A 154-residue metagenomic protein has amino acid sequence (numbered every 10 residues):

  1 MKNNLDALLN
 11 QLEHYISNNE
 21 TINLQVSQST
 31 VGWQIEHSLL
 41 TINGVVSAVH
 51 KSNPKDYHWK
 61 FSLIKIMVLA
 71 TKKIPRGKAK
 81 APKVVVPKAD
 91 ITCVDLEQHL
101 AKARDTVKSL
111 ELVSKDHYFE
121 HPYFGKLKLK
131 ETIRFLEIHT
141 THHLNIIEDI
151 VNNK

Functional and structural regions predicted by a protein language model:
M1: An N-terminal RHG(E/S)-centered segment typical of histidine phosphatases
N4-V31: Charge-rich, low-complexity N-terminal segments
D6, N10, E36, N43 (+4 more regions): Generic structural signal for well-ordered, non-transmembrane alpha-helical segments in soluble/cytosolic regions
L8, M67-D116: Acidic/histidine-rich alpha-helical segments that form the ligand environment of transition-metal centers
L12, I16, I42, V46 (+2 more regions): A structural signal for well-ordered alpha-helices, especially hydrophobic packing surfaces of coiled-coils
I16-N19, V49, V107-S114, K154: A general structural signal marking secondary-structure boundaries and capping sites
I22-A70, Y118-K154: Short, contiguous alpha-helical
